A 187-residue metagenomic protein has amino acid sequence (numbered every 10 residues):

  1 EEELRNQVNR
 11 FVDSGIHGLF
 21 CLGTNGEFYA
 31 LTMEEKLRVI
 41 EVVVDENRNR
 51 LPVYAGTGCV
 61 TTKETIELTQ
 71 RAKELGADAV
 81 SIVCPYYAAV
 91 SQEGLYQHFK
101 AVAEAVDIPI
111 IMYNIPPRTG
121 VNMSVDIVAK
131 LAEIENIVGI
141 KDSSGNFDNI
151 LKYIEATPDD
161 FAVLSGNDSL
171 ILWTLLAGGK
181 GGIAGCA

Functional and structural regions predicted by a protein language model:
E1-G120: Active-site beta->alpha loop and helix N-cap motifs at the rims of alpha/beta catalytic domains
E104-A105, R118-A187: Catalytic alpha/beta core domains of metabolic enzymes, predominantly
